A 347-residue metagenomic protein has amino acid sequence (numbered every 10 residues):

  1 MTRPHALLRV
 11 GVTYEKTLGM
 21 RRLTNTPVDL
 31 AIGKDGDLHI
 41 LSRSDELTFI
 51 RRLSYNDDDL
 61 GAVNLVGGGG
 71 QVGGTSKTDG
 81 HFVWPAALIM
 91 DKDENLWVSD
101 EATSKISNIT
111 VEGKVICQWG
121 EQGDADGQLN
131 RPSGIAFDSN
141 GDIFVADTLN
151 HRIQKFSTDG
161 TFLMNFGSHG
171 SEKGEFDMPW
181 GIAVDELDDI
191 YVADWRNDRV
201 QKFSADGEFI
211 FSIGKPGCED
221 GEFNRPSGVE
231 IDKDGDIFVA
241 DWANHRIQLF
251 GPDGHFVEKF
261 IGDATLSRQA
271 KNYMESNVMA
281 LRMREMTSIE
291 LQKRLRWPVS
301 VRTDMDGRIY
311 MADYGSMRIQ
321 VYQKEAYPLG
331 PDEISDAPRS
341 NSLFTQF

Functional and structural regions predicted by a protein language model:
M1-F347: Eukaryotic scaffold repeat domains enriched in small/polar residues
